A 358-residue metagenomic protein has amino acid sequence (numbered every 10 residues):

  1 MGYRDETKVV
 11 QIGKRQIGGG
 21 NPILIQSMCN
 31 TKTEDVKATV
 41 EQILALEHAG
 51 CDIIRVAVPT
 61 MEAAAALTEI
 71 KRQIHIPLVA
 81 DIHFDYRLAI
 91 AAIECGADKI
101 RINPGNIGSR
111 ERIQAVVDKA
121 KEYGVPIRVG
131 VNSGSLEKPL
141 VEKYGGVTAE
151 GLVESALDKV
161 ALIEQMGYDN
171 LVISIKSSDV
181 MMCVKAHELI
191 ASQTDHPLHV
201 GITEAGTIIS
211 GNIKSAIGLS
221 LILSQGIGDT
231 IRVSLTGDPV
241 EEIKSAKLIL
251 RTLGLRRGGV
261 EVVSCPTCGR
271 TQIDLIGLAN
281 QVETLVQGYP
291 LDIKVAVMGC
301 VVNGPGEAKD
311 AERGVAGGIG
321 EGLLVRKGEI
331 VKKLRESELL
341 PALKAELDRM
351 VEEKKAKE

Functional and structural regions predicted by a protein language model:
M1-M28, K121, T284: N-terminal amphipathic alpha-helix/helix-capping segment at the start of soluble metabolic enzymes
G20-A38, A57, I76-F84, L140-V153 (+1 more regions): Active-site mouth loops of central-metabolism enzymes
I23-C29, I54-V56, L78-I82, I100-I102 (+6 more regions): Hydrophobic faces of well-ordered beta-strands that scaffold small-molecule active sites in alpha/beta enzyme cores
N30, D35-V36, E47-K71, R101-S109 (+1 more regions): Glycine-rich, proline-tolerant flexible connector loops at the mouths of alpha/beta enzymes
M61-I82, A115-I127, H187-L198, V282-T284: Alpha-helix-loop-beta-strand connector modules within alpha/beta enzyme cores
I74-I76, E94-I100, K121-G124, A191-P197 (+3 more regions): Glycine-enriched alpha-helix->loop->beta-strand junction motifs that scaffold or abut catalytic
R87-R128: Hydrophobic or amphipathic alpha-helical targeting/insertion segments
N132, L140-Q287: Catalytic alpha/beta core domains of metabolic enzymes, predominantly
